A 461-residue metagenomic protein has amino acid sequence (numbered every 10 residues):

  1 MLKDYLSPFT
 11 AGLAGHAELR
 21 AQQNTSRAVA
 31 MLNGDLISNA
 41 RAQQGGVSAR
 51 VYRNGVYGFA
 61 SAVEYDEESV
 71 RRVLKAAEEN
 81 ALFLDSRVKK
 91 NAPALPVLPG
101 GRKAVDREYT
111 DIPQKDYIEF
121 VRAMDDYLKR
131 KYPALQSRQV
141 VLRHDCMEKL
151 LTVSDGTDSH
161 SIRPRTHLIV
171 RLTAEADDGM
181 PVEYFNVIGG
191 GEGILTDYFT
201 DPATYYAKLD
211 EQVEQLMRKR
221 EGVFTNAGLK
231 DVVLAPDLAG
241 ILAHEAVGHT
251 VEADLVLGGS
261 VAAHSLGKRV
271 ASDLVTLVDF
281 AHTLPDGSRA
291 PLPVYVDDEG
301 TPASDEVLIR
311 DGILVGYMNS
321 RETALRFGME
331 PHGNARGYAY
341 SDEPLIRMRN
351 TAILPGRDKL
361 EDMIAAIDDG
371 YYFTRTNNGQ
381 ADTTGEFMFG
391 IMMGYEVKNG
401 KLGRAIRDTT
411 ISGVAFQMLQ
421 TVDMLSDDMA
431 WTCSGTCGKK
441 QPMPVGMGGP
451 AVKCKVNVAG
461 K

Functional and structural regions predicted by a protein language model:
M1-K461: N-terminal small-residue-enriched
